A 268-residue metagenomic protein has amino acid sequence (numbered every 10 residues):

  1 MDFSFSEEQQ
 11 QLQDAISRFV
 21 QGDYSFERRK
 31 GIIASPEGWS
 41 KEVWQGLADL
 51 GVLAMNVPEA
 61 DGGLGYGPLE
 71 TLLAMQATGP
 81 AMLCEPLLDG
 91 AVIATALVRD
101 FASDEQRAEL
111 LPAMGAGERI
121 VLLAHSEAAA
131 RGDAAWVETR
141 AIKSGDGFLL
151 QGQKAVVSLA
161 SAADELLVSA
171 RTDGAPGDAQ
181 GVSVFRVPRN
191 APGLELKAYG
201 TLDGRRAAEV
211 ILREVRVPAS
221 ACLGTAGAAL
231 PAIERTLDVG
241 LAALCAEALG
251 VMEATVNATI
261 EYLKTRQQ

Functional and structural regions predicted by a protein language model:
F3-E8, L12, V52, P80 (+2 more regions): Glycine-rich beta->alpha junctions and the first turn(s) of the following alpha-helix
Q9, V20, A74, S103 (+3 more regions): Residue-level signal for inorganic ion chemistry
E27-D49: Short secondary-structure junction/hinge motifs that connect adjacent elements
D49-A108, P112, A116-G117, L159-E165: Internal helix-loop-helix
G65-A74, D133-V137, I211, V217: Structural signature of FAD isoalloxazine-binding scaffolds in flavoprotein oxidoreductases
G117-S126: A short, Trp-centered hydrophobic/proline-enriched beta-strand micro-motif
T139-I142: A structural signal for short hydrophobic beta-strand segments in well-ordered beta-sheet cores
Q151-E195: A short core secondary-structure module
